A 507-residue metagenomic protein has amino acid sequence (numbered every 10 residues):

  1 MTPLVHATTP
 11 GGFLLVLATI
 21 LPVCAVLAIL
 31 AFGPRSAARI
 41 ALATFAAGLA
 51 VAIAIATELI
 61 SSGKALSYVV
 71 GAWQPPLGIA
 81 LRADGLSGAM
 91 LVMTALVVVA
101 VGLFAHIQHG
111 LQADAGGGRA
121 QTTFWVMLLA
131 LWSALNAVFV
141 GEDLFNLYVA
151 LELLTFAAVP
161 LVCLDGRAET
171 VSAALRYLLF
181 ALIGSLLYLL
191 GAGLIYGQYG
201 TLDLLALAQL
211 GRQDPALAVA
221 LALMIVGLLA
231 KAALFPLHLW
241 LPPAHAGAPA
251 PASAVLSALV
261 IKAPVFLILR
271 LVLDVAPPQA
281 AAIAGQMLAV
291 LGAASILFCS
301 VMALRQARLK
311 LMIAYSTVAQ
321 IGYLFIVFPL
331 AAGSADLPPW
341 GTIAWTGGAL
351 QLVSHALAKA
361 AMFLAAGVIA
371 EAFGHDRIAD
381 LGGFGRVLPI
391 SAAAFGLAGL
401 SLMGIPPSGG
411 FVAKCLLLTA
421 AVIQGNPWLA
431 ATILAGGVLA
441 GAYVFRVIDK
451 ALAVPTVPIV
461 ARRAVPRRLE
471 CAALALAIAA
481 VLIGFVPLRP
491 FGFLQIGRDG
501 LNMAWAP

Functional and structural regions predicted by a protein language model:
M1-L14, C24, A28-V126, L205-A206 (+1 more regions): Transmembrane helix-loop-helix hairpins at membrane boundaries of multipass inner-membrane proteins
P3-F13, F32-R39, P75-G85, A115-R119 (+8 more regions): Juxtamembrane loop-transmembrane helix junctions in multi-pass integral membrane proteins, especially the extracellular
L14-L15, W125, V255-I261, T317 (+1 more regions): Select subsegments of transmembrane alpha-helices in polytopic membrane proteins, especially boundary-proximal
R35-A46, S172-L182, L388-A392, P466-A475: Alpha-helical transmembrane segments and their helix-start/interface "positive-inside/aromatic belt" motifs in integral
A43-T57, A181-L189, A398, A475-R489: Hydrophobic alpha-helical membrane-insertion segments
A100-L111, A130-L147, A157-A451: Hydrophobic transmembrane alpha-helices and their helix-loop junctions in integral membrane proteins
E152: Short phosphate-coordinating micro-motif centered on Lys-Gly-acidic
A248, I378, G385-A393, V444-P507: Cytoplasmic/organellar membrane-interface segments at the starts of transmembrane helices in multi-pass inner-membrane
